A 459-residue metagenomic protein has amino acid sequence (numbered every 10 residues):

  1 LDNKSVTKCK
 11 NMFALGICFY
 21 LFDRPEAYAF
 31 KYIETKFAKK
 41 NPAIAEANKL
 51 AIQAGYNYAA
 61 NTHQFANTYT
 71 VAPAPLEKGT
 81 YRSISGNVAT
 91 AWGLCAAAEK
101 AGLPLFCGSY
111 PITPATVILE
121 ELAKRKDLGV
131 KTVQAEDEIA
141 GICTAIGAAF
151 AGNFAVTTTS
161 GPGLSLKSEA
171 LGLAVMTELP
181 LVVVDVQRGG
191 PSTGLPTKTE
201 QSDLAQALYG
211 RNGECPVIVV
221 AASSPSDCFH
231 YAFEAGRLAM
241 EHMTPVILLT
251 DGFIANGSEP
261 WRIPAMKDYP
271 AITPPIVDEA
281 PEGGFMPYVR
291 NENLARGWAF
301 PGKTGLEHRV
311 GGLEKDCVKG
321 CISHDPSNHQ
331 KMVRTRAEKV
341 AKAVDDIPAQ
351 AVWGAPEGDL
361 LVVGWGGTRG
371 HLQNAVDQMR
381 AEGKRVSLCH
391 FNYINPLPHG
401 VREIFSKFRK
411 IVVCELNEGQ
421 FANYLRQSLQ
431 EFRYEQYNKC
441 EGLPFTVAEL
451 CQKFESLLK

Functional and structural regions predicted by a protein language model:
L1-A101: Active-site cofactor/cluster-binding pocket
T7, N11, Y20, P111-A115 (+8 more regions): Gly/Ser/Thr-rich loops at beta-strand to alpha-helix junctions that form or flank small-molecule/cofactor-binding
E26-Y28, A60-V71, T113-K126, Q206 (+1 more regions): Acidic-glycine-rich active-site phosphate/pyrophosphate-binding loop
F37, Q64-G79, A97-P104, E121-L128 (+4 more regions): Gly-rich Lys/Arg/Thr-decorated short loops/hinges at beta-loop-alpha junctions or inter-strand turns that position
A66-N67, G108-S109, T132-A135, V156-T158 (+6 more regions): General beta-strand structural signal in soluble alpha/beta enzymes
I84-G93, A101, Y231, G236-K459: Flexible, low-complexity linker and terminal segments
W92, A97, L105, T113-Y209 (+2 more regions): Thiamine diphosphate
Y110-L119, I142-A145, S387-H399: Short connector loops at secondary-structure junctions
